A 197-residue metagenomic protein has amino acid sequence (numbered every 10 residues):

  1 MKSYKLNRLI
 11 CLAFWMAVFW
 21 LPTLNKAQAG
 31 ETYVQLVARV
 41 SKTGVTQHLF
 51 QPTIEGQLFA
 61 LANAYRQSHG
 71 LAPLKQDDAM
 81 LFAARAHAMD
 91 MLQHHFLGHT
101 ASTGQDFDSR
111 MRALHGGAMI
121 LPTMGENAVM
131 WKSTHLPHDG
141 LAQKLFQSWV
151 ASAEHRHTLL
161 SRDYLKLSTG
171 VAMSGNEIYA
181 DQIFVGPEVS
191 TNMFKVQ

Functional and structural regions predicted by a protein language model:
K2-A13: Bacterial N-terminal signal peptides that target proteins for export
K5, L36, I183-Q197: Mature exported/compartmentalized surface modules and terminal targeting/interaction regions
C11-P22: Bacterial N-terminal signal peptides
T23-A29: Sec/Tat signal peptide C-region and signal peptidase I cleavage site
G30-L36, F82-L136: Short, surface-exposed glycine/acidic/tryptophan-bearing loops
Y33-H94: A short alpha-helix/helix-coil micro-patch that ends at or immediately precedes a cysteine
T46, S68-F82, H94-G104, R156-A172: Surface-exposed patches in mature extracellular/periplasmic domains of secreted proteins
F107-E188: A well-ordered secondary-structure block
